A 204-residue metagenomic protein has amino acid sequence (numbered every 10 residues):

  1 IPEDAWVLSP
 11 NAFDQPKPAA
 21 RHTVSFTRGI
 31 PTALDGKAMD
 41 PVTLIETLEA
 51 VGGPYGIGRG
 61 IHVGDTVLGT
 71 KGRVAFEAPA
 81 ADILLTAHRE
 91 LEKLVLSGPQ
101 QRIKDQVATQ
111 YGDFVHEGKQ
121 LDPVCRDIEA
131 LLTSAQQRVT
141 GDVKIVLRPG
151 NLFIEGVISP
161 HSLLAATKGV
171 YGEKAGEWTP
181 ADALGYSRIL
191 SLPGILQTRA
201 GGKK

Functional and structural regions predicted by a protein language model:
I1-K204: Nucleotide-activated chemistry modules centered on ATP-dependent adenylation/adenylyltransferase
